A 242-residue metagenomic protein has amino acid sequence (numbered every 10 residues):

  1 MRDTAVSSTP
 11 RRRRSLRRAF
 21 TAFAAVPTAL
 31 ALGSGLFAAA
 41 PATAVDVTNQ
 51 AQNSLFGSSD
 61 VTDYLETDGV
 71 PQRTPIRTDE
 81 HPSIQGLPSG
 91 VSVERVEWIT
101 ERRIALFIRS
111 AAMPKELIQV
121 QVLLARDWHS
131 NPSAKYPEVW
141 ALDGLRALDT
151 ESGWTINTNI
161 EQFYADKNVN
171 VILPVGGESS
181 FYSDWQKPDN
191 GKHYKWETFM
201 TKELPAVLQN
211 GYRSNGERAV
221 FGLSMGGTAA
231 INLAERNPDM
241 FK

Functional and structural regions predicted by a protein language model:
R2-S8, R17-K242: Non-catalytic cap/lid and distal C-terminal segments of serine-dependent acyl enzymes
